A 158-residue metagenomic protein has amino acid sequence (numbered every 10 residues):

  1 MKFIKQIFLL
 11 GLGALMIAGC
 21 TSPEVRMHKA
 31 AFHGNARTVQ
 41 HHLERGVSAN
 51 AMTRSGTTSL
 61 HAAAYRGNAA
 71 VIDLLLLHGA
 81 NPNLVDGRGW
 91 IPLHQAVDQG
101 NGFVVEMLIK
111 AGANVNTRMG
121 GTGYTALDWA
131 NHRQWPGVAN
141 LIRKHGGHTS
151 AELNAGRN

Functional and structural regions predicted by a protein language model:
M1-F8: Bacterial N-terminal signal peptides that target proteins for export
P23, G56, G89, T122-G123: Start-of-repeat signature of ankyrin repeats
V25-H78: Post-signal-peptide N-terminal segment of Sec-exported extracytoplasmic proteins
K29-G34, A62-N68, Q95-N101, W129-W135: Ankyrin repeat A-helix N-terminal signature
N35-L43, N68-L76, N101-I109, W135-K144: Ankyrin repeat structural motif
R54, G87, G120-G121, N154: Ankyrin-repeat boundary signal
